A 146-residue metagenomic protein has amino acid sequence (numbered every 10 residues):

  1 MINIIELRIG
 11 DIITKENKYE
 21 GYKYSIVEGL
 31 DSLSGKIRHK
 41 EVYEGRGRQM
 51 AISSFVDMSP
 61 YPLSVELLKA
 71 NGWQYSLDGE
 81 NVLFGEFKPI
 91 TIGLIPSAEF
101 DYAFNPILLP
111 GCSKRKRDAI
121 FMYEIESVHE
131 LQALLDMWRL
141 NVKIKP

Functional and structural regions predicted by a protein language model:
M1-I2, L140-P146: Short intrinsically disordered terminal tails
I2-K18, Y24: Short coil-to-beta transition motif at edge beta-strands of beta-rich domains
Y19-I37: Short beta-strand-centered aromatic/proline hotspots
G35-G45: SH3/SH3-like beta-barrel fold
H39, Q49-A51, G85: Short linear proline/tyrosine/threonine-rich motifs used for host-factor recruitment and membrane trafficking/assembly
R46-Q74, D118-V142: Intrinsically disordered, low-complexity, charged/polar segments
G72-Y102: Amphipathic, interaction-prone secondary-structure segments
I90-I125: Intrinsically disordered, low-complexity regulatory segments enriched in Ser/Thr/Pro and charged residues
